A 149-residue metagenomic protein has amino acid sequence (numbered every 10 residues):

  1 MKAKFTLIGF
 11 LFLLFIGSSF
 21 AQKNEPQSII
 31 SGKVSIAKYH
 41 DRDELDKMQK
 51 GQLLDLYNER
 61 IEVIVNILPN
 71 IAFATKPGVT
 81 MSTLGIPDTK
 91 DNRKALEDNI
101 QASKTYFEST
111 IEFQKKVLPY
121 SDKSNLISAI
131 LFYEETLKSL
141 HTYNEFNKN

Functional and structural regions predicted by a protein language model:
M1-Q27: Bacterial Sec-dependent N-terminal signal peptides
K4, I36, H40-D43, K47 (+4 more regions): A near-ubiquitous, low-amplitude feature marking generic local secondary-structure context
Q22-F73, P77: Immediate post-signal-peptide N-terminus of mature secreted/exported proteins
P26-I29, K33, A37, E97-P119: Generic detector of solvent-exposed, compositionally biased contiguous segments
L45-R60, D88-A95, L118-S121, N125-S128: Non-transmembrane, amphipathic alpha-helical segments
L54-I61, V65-L68, E97-I100, K104 (+1 more regions): Extracytoplasmic/secreted envelope proteins and their assembly/folding machinery, especially bacterial periplasmic
N66-E112: Mid-chain, structured segments of secreted extracytoplasmic proteins
Y106-N149: C-terminal amphipathic alpha-helix
